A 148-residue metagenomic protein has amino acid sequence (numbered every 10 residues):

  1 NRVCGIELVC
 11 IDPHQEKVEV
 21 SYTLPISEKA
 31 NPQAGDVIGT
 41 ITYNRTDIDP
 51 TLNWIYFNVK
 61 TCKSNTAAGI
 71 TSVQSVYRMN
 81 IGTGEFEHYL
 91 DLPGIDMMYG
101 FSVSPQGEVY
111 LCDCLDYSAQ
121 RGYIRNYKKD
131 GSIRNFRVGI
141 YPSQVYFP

Functional and structural regions predicted by a protein language model:
N1, W54-F57, E108-C112: Conserved beta-propeller blade signature
R2-C10, K63-R78, S118-R125: Structural motif
G5-N58, C62: Long, well-ordered mid-to-C-terminal structural blocks that present hydrophobic/aromatic surfaces
D12-E16, N80-G84, N126-G131: Short loop/turn segments that connect beta-strands within beta-propeller blades
V18-P32, E85-G94, S132-I140, Y146: Beta-propeller fold detector
A30-P50, I95-S104, R137-P148: Repeated scaffold domains used in trafficking and secretory/extracellular systems, primarily beta-propellers
D96-Y127: C-terminal structured domain segments
